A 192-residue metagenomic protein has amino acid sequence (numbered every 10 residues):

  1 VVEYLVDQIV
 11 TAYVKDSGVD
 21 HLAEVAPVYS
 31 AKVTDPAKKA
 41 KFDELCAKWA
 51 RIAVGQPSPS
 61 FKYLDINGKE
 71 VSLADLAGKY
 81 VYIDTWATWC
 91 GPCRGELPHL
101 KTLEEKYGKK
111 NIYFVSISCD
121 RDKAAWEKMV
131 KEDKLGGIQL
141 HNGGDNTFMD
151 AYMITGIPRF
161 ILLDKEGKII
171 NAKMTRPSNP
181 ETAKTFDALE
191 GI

Functional and structural regions predicted by a protein language model:
V1-V71: Oxidative protein folding and maturation machinery
K62-V81, K106: A short beta-strand-turn-helix
L64, E127-E166: Short, internal strand/loop/helix patches that form the active-site neighborhood or redox-interaction surface
A77-G78, D84-T102: Conserved redox-active cysteine motifs that mediate thiol-disulfide chemistry, especially di-cysteine Cys-X(1-2)-Cys
A77-K79, K109, L135, I154: Active-site acidic short loop of glycosyltransferases
G95-D133, G144-D150: Structural microenvironment flanking redox-active thiols in thiol-disulfide oxidoreductases
L162-I192: Thiol-/selenol-based redox modules, centered on thioredoxin-like and closely related oxidoreductase domains
